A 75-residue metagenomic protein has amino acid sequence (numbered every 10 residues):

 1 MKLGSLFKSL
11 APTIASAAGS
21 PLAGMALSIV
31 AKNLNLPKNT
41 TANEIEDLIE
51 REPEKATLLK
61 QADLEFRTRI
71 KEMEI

Functional and structural regions predicted by a protein language model:
M1-N39: Membrane-inserting effector segments that mediate pore formation, membrane fusion, or transient membrane insertion
K38-I75: Cytosol/matrix-facing amphipathic helices and coiled-coil assembly/linker segments of eukaryotic membrane proteins
